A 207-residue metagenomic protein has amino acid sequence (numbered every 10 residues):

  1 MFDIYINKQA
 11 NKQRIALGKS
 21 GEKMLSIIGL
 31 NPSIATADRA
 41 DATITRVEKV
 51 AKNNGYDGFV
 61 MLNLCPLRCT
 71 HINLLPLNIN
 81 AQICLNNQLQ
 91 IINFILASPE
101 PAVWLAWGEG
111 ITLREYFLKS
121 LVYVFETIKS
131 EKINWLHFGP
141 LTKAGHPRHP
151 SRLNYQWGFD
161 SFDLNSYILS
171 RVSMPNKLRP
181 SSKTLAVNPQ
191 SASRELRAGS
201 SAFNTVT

Functional and structural regions predicted by a protein language model:
M1-D41, N53, T207: Active-site and ligand/interface coordination hotspots across diverse enzymes and nucleic-acid-associated assemblies
M24, D57-G58, A102, N134: Residues at the starts of beta-strands that form the adenosine-phosphate
I34, R68, I111: Feature marks short, surface-exposed loop/turn motifs that line or immediately flank catalytic pockets and channel
I44-K52: Short catalytic helix/loop segments, enriched in acidic residues and glycine and frequently bearing histidine
D57-L75: Short connector loops at secondary-structure junctions
L75-P189, F203-V206: Glycine/proline-rich loop-helix segments at beta-alpha junctions forming the active-site rim of enzyme cores
V187, L196-G199: Short polybasic linear motifs
